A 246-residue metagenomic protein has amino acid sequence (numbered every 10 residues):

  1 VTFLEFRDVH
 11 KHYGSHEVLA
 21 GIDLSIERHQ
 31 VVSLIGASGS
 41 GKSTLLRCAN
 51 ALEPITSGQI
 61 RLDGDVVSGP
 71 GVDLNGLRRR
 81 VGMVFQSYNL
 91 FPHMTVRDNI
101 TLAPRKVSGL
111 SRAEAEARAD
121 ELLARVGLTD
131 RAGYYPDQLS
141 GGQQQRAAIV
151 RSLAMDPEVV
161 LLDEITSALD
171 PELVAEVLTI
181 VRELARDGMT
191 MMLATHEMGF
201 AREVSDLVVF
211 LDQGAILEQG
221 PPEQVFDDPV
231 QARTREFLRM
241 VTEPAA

Functional and structural regions predicted by a protein language model:
T2-F6, H10-P222: ABC family nucleotide-binding domain
E223-A246: C-terminal boundary and immediately downstream tail of ABC-type ATPase nucleotide-binding domains
